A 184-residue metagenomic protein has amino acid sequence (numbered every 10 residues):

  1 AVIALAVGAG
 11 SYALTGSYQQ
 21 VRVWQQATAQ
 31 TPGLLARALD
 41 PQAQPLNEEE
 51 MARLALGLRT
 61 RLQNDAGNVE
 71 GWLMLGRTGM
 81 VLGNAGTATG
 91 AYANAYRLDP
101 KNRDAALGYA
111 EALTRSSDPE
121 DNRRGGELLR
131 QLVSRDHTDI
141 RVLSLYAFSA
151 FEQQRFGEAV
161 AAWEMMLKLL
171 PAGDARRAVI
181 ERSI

Functional and structural regions predicted by a protein language model:
A1-L56: Long, contiguous interaction/recruitment modules in multidomain scaffold/adaptor proteins
A38-N47, V69, M74-V81, G86-R135: Alpha-helical adaptor scaffolds
L56-R59, A93, R130, E164: Alpha-solenoid helical repeat scaffolds
N64, L98, R135-D136, L169-G173: Structural marker of alpha-solenoid helical repeat scaffolds
F151-A178, R182: TPR/TPR-like (Sel1-like) alpha-helical repeat modules
